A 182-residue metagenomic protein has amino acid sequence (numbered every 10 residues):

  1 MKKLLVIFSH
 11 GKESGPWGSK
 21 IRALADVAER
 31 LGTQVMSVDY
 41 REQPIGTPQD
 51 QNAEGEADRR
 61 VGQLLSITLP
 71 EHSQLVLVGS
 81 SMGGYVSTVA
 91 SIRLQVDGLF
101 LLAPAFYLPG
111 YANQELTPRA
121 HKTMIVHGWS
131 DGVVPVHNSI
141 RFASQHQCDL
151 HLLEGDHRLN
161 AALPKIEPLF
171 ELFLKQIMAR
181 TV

Functional and structural regions predicted by a protein language model:
K2-Q74, V86-V89: Serine-hydrolase catalytic machinery in alpha/beta-hydrolase-like enzymes
S14-G15, L108, W129-V134, H157-R158: Acidic catalytic loop of the alpha/beta-hydrolase fold
I21, P135-A143, K165: Short alpha-helix in the alpha/beta-hydrolase fold that links the catalytic acid
R22, N160-K175: Post-His helix in hydrolase/transferase enzymes
Q34-M36, S144-A161, L169: Catalytic histidine neighborhood in serine/cysteine hydrolases with alpha/beta-hydrolase-type architecture
S80-G84: Active-site loop->helix "elbow" adjoining a glycine-rich segment at hydrolase catalytic centers
Q95-Y107: A conserved short beta-strand
R119-A120, M124-H127, D131: Short beta-strand/loop motif that positions the catalytic acidic residue of the alpha/beta-hydrolase fold
